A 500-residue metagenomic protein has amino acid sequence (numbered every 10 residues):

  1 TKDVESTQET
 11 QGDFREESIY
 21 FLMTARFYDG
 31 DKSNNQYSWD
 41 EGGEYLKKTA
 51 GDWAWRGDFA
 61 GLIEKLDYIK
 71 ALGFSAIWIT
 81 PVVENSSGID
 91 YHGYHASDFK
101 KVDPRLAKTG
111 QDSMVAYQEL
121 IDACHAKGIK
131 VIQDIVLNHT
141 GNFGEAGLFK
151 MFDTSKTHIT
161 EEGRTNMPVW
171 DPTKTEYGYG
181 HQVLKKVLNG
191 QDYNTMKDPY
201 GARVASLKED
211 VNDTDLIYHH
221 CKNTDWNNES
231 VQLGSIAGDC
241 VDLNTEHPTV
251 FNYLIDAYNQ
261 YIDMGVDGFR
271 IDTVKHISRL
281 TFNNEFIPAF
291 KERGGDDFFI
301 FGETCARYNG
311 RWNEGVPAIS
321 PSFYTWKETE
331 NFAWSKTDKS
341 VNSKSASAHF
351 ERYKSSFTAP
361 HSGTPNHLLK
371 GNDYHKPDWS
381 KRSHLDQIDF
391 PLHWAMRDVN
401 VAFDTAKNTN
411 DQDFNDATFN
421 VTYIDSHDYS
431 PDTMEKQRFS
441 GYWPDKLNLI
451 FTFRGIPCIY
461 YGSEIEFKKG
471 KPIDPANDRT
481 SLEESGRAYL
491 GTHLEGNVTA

Functional and structural regions predicted by a protein language model:
T1-F21, Y37-W39, W55, I63 (+5 more regions): Carbohydrate-interacting/catalytic domains
T1-K130, T140, E145, G190 (+2 more regions): N-terminal structural segment of carbohydrate-active enzymes
R15, Q36-G42, S87-V102, N138-N227 (+3 more regions): Aromatic- and acidic-residue-enriched segments that line the glycan-binding/catalytic groove of carbohydrate-active
S18-M23, S75-P81, H95-K101, K130-D134 (+6 more regions): Structural recognition of the beta-strand scaffold that forms the well-ordered cores of secreted hydrolase catalytic
E44-A60, H95-M114, A146, I236-F251 (+3 more regions): The substrate-binding groove and active-site-proximal loops of carbohydrate-active enzymes, especially glycoside
R56-Y68, L243-D263, F439-L449: Short, acidic/polar
I121, H125, H139, D256-D416 (+4 more regions): Active-site-proximal helices and loops of the catalytic beta/alpha 8
K156-P168, P172, Y218-M264, V274: Active-site-adjacent "subsite" loops/lids of carbohydrate-active enzymes
